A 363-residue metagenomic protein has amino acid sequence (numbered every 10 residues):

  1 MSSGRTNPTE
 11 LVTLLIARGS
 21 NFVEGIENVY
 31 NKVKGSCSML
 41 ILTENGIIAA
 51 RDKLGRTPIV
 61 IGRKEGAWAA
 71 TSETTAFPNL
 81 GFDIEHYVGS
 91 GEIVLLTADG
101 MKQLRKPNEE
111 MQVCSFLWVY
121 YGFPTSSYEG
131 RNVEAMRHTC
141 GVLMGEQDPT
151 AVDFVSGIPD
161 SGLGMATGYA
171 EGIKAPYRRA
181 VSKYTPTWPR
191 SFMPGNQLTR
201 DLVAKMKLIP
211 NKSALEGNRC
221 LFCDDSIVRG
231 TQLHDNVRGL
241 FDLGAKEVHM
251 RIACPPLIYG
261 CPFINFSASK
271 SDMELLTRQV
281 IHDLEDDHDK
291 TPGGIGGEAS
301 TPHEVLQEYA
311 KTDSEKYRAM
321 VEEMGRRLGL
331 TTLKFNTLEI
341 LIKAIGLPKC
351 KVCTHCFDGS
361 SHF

Functional and structural regions predicted by a protein language model:
M1-G89, L95-V152, I158: Conserved short alpha-helical segments that host acidic/polar catalytic motifs at enzyme active sites
E10-S20, P159, T167-P189: Amphipathic alpha-helical
V29-Y30, N45-G46, R51, R63 (+2 more regions): PRPP-dependent phosphoribosyltransferase catalytic core
R51, S72, A98, G157-D160 (+5 more regions): Active-site proximal loops enriched in glycine and acidic residues that flank catalytic Cys/His/Asp and coordinate
R56-P58, F77-P78, K102-Q103, G162-A166 (+4 more regions): Flexible loop/turn segments at secondary-structure boundaries
A76, D83, V88-E92, G141-D148 (+5 more regions): Phosphate/diphosphate-binding loops
T150-S161, M165, H249, L333-N336: Short glycine-rich phosphate-binding loop at a beta-alpha junction
E171-C220, G230-H234, I258-K270: Short, glycine/charge-rich flexible loops or terminal/linker lids adjacent to PRPP-binding catalytic cores
